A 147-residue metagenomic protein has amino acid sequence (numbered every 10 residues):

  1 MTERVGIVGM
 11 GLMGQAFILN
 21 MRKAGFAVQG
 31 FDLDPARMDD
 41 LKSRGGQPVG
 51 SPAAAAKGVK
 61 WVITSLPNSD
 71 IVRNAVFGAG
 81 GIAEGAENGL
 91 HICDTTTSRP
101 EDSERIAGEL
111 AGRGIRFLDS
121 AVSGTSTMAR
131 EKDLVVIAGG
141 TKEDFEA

Functional and structural regions predicted by a protein language model:
M1-S65, S126: NAD(P)+-binding Rossmann beta1-loop-alpha1 motif at the extreme N-terminus of oxidoreductases
V5, M10, T97-A147: Rossmann-fold dinucleotide-binding core
F17, R37, S51, I71 (+3 more regions): Hydrophobic alpha-helical segments typical of transmembrane helices and their membrane-interface/capping positions
F31, S65, T96, A138-G139: Active-site-adjacent beta-strand anchor residues
D34, N68, T141: A generic "binding-loop/recognition-motif" signal
K42-G45, E87-N88, R130-D133: Acidic, glycine-centered active-site loop in nucleotide-sugar glycosyltransferases
P48, I92, V136-A138: Generic preference for hydrophobic
P52-S65, S69-F117: Rossmann-fold NAD(P) dinucleotide-binding segment
